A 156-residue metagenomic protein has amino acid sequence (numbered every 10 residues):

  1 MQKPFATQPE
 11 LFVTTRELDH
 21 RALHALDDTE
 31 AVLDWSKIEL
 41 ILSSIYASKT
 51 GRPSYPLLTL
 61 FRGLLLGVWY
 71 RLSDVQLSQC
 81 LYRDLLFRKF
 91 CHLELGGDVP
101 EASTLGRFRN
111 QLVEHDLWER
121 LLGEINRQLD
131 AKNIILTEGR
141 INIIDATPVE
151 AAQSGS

Functional and structural regions predicted by a protein language model:
M1-L33, L40: Charged, often Cys/His-bearing segments associated with DNA-binding zinc-finger transcription factors
K3, I45, R62-G63, D74-L77 (+1 more regions): Structured catalytic/translocation cores of nucleotide/phosphate-coupled proteins
L23-L65, W69-Y70: Basic, short loop/linker segments at the boundary and entry of helix-turn-helix/winged-helix-like folds
E30, V68-W69, G97, N110-E114: Amphipathic alpha-helical interaction elements
K49-T50, L93-L95: Short, surface-exposed loop/turn segments at secondary-structure junctions
V75, Q79-Y82, C91-L93, P100-S156: Polybasic low-complexity intrinsically disordered regions
